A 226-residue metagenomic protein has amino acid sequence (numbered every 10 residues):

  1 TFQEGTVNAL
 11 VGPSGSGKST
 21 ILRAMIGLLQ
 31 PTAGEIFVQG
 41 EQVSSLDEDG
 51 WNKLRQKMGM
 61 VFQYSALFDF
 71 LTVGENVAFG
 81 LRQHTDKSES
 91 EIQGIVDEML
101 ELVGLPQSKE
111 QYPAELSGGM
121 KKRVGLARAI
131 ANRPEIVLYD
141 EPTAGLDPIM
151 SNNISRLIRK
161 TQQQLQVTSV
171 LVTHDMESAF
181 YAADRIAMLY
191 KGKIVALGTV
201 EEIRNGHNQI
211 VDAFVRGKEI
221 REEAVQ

Functional and structural regions predicted by a protein language model:
V11-P13: The feature captures the beta-strand-to-loop junction immediately N-terminal to the Walker
I26: Helix-to-loop junction immediately C-terminal to a conserved catalytic motif
E41-Q42, E89-Q107: Conserved ABC ATPase "signature" region
Y112-L116, M120: Conserved ABC ATPase signature
A131-E135: A short, proline-enriched helix->beta-strand linker immediately N-terminal to the Walker B motif in ABC-type P-loop
V137-D140: Catalytic Walker B motif of ABC-type/P-loop ATPase nucleotide-binding domains
